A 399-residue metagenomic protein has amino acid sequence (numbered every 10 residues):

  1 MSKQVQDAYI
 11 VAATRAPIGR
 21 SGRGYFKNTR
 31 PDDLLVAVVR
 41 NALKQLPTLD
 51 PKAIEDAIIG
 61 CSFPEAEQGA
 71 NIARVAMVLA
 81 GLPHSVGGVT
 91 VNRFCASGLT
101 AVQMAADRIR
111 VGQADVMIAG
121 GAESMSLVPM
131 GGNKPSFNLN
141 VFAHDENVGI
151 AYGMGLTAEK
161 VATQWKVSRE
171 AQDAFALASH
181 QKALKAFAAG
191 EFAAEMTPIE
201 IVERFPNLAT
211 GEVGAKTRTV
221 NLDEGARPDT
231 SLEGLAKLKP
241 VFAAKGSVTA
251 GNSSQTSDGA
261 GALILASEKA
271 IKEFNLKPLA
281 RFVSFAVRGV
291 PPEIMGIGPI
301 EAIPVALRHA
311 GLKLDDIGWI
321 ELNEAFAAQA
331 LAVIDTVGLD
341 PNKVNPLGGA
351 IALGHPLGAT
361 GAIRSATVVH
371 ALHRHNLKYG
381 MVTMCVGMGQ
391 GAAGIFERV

Functional and structural regions predicted by a protein language model:
S2-A76, A80, K160-R169, S179 (+4 more regions): Conserved active-site "lid/cap" helical segment
S2-P31, T230-I297, E301, R308 (+3 more regions): Condensing-enzyme catalytic core mediating Claisen C-C bond formation in acyl metabolism
R15-P17, N28, D32, A37 (+4 more regions): N-terminal extracellular/periplasmic Venus flytrap/periplasmic-binding protein-like
T29, C61-D115, G149-L156, P228-Q255 (+3 more regions): Conserved catalytic cysteine-centered active-site region of acyl-thioester-dependent Claisen-condensing enzymes
I59, L156-T157, F192-F205, V283-A352: Active-site pocket-lining segment
V91-A122, A162-F192, A262-K269, I334 (+2 more regions): Active-site-proximal alpha-helical scaffold in enzymes
V111-Q164: Flexible glycine-/small-residue-enriched beta->alpha junction loops that bind anionic phosphate/pyrophosphate groups
